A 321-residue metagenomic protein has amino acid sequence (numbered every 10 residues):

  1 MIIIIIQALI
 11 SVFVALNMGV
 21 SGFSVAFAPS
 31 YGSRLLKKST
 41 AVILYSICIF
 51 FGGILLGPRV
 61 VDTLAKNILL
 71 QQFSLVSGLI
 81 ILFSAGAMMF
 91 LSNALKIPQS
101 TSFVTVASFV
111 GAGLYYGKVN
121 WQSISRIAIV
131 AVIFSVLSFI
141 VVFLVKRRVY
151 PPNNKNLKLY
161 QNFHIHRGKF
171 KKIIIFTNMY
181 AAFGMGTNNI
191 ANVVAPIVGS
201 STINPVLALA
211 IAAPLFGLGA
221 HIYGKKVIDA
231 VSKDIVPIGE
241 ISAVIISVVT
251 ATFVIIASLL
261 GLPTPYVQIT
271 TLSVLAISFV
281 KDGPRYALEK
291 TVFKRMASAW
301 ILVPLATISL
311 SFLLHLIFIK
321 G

Functional and structural regions predicted by a protein language model:
M1-G52: N-terminal signal-anchor module of multipass membrane proteins
V12-F23, I49-P58, D62, I81 (+12 more regions): Transmembrane alpha-helical segments of multi-pass membrane transport proteins and ion-pumping complexes
V20-F27, L35, L95-A107, N188-V194 (+2 more regions): Short, non-helical or kinked segments that cap or interrupt transmembrane helices
P29-K37, A107-V119, A195-P205, L272-G283: Interfacial segments of multi-pass membrane proteins
R34-S46, L75-G78, Q122-R126, P205-I211 (+2 more regions): Membrane-interface alpha-helices at helix entry/exit sites of multi-pass transporters
A41-L44, T105-Y116, S135, R167-Y180 (+2 more regions): Small-residue-rich segments of transmembrane alpha-helices in multi-pass membrane proteins, especially helix faces
L144-T177, G283-T291, G321: Intrinsically disordered, low-complexity non-transmembrane regions of multi-pass membrane transporters
T177-I246, I277: Transmembrane helical segments that form the transport core of multi-pass membrane transport proteins
